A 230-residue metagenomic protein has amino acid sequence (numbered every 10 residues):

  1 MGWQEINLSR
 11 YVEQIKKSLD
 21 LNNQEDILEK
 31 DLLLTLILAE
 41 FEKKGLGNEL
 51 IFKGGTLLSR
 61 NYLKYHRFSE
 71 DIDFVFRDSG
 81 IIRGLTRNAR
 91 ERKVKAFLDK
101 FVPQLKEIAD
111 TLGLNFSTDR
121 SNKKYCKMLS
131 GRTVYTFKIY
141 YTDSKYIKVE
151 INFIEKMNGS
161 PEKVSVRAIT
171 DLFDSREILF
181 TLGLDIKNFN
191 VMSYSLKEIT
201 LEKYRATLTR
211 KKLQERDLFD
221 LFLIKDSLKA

Functional and structural regions predicted by a protein language model:
M1-L36: N-terminal regions immediately upstream of nucleotidyltransferase
K16-L19, D78-G80, E155: Short, histidine-centered active-site or binding-site loop motifs used for metal coordination, general acid-base
D20, T35-A39, V102, K106-A230: Catalytic cores of NTP-dependent nucleotidyl/adenyl transfer enzymes across multiple folds
N22-E29, A89, K93, F97 (+2 more regions): Conserved aromatic-histidine-acidic binding/catalytic patches
E42-I72, F76-D78, I82: Active-site nucleotide-donor binding segment shared across nucleotidyl transfer reactions
N61-Y65, G84-A89, P161-K163: Short, conserved acidic/polar surface loops in the N-terminal third of protein domains
E70-D73, D99, K145: Accessory alpha/beta interaction modules
F76-R120: Metal-dependent nucleotidyltransferase catalytic core
